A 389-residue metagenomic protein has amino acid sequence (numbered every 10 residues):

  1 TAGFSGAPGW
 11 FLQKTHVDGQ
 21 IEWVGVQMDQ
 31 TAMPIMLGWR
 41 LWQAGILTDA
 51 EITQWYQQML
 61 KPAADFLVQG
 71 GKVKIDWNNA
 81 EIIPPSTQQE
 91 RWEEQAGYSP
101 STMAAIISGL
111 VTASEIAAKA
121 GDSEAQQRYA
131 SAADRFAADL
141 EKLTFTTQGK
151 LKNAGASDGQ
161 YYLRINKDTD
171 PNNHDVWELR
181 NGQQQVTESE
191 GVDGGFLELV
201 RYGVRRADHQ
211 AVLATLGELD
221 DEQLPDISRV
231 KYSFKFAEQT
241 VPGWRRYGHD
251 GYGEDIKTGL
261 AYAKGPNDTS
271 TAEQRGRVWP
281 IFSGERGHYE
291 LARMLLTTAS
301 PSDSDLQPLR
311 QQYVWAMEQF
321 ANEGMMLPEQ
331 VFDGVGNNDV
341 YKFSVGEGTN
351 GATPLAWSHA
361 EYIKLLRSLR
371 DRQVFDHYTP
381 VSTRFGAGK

Functional and structural regions predicted by a protein language model:
T1-K74, S99-I107, S283, H359-L369: Aromatic-rich carbohydrate-recognition surfaces in CAZymes
T1-M28, S99-M103, Q126-F282, L295-P301: Extended ligand-binding clefts on enzyme/binding-domain cores
G3-K14, I35, K72-S86, G251-A263 (+1 more regions): Active-site-adjacent bridging/hinge elements
W10-V17, W23-Q30, P34, G38 (+3 more regions): C-terminal capping/lid segments that line or modulate ligand- or cofactor-binding pockets
I21-D29, A50-Q58, E90-A104, E124-R128 (+2 more regions): Alpha-helix capping and helix-loop boundary segments enriched in small/acidic/polar residues
A44-Q54, T112-S131, R206, L296-S300: Inter-helical turn/loop segments and adjacent helix faces that build the functional surface of alpha-helical bundle
Q57-I83, Q88, E94-L143, T147: Aromatic- and glycine-enriched pocket-lining scaffold segments that form the walls of small-molecule binding clefts
A118-G121, A125, Q148, K152 (+2 more regions): Structured alpha-helical bundle/scaffold domains in large eukaryotic membrane-trafficking regulators
